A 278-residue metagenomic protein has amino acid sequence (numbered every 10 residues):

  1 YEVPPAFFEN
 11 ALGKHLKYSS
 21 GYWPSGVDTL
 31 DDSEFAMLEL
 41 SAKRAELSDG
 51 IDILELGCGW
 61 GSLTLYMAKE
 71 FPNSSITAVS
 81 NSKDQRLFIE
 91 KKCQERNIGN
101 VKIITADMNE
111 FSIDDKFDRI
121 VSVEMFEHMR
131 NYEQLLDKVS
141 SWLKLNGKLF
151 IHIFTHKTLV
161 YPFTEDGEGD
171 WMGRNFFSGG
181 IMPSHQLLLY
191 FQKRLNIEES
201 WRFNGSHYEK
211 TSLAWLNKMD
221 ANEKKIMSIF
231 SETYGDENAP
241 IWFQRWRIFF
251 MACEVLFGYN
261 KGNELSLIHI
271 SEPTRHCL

Functional and structural regions predicted by a protein language model:
E2-R44: Conserved Class I S-adenosyl-L-methionine-dependent methyltransferase catalytic core
D49-G59: Conserved class I S-adenosyl-L-methionine
W60-P72: Conserved SAM-binding loop of SAM-dependent methyltransferases across substrates and taxa, primarily the Class I
R96-M108: Conserved SAM-binding strand-loop segment of SAM-dependent methyltransferases
N109-I120: A short acidic, Gly/Pro-enriched loop at the edge of an enzyme's catalytic core that lines a small-molecule cofactor
E133-K148: A short glycine-rich, Lys/Arg-flanked "PGG" loop and its adjoining helix->strand segment in the class I
T155, Y161-L265: Substrate-binding/catalytic lobe of Class I Rossmann-like enzymes that use SAM or dcSAM, i.e., the mid-to-C-terminal
I268-H269, R275-L278: Single conserved hydrophobic/aromatic residue that forms the stacking wall/gate of nucleotide- or nucleobase-binding
